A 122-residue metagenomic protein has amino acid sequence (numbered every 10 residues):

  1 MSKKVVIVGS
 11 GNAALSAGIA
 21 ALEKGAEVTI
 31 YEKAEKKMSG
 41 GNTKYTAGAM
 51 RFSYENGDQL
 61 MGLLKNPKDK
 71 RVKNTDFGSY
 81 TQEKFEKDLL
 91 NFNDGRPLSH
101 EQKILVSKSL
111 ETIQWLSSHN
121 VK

Functional and structural regions predicted by a protein language model:
M1-A13, T29: Beta1/beta-strand and adjacent pyrophosphate-binding region of the FAD-binding site in flavoprotein oxidoreductases
A21: Aromatic pocket-lining residues of Rossmann-like dinucleotide-binding sites
K33-K122: Conserved N-terminal/central alpha/beta ligand/cofactor-binding core
